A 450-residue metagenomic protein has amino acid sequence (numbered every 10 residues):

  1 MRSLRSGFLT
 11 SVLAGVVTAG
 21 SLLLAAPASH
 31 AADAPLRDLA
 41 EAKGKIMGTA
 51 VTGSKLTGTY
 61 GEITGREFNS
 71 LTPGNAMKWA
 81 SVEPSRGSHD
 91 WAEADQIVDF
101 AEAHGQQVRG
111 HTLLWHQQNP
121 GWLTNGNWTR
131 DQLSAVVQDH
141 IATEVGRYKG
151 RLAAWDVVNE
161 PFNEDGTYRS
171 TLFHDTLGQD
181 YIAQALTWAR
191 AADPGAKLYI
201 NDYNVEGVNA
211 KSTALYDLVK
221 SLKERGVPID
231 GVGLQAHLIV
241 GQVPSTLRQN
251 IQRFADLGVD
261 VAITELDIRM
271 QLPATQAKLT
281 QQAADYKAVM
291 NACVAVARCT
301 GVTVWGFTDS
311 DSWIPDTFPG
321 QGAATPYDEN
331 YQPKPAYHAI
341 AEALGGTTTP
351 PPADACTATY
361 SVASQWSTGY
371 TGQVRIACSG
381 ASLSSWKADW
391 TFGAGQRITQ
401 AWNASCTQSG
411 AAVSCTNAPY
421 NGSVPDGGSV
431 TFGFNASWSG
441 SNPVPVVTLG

Functional and structural regions predicted by a protein language model:
M1-A31: Secretory targeting and sorting signals
A32-G74: Boundary/entry segment of secreted carbohydrate-active catalytic domains
L36-R37, R66-S85, D90-V205: Substrate-binding cleft and catalytic face of glycoside hydrolase catalytic domains, especially the flexible beta-alpha
A50-G61, W79-A92, F162-T167, V205-A214 (+2 more regions): Acidic-and-aromatic substrate-binding clefts and catalytic sites of carbohydrate-active enzymes
V51-F68, A94, S134-E144, A210-L222 (+2 more regions): Short, acidic/polar
A92-Q107, D175-I200, V208-A274, M290-C299: Glycoside hydrolase catalytic-domain groove-lining segments
T112, K197-V205, A236-H237, F254-Y286 (+1 more regions): Active-site clefts of carbohydrate-active enzymes
Q332, G346-G450: Extracellular low-complexity, O-glycosylation-prone Ser/Thr/Pro/Gly-rich "stalks" and linkers flanking catalytic
